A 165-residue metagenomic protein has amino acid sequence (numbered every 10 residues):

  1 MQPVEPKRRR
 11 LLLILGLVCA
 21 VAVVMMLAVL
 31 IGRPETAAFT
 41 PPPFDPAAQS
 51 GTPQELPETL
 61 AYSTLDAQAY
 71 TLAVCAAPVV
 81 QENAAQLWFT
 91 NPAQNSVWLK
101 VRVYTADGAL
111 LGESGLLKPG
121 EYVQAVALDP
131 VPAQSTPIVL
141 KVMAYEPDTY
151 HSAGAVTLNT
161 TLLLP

Functional and structural regions predicted by a protein language model:
I14-V29: Hydrophobic membrane-insertion alpha-helices, especially the h-region of bacterial N-terminal signal peptides
L27-T40: Hydrophobic single-pass membrane-insertion segments
F39-V80: Transition segment at domain starts
Q81-L87: Structural beta-strand segments of beta-rich domains
F89-A93: Asparagine-centered strand-capping/turn motif at beta-strand->loop junctions
A109-E121: Solvent-exposed serine/threonine-rich low-complexity stretches and specific carbohydrate-binding patches
E121-P130: Exposed aromatic-hydrophobic patches
D148-V156: Beta-sandwich strand segments
